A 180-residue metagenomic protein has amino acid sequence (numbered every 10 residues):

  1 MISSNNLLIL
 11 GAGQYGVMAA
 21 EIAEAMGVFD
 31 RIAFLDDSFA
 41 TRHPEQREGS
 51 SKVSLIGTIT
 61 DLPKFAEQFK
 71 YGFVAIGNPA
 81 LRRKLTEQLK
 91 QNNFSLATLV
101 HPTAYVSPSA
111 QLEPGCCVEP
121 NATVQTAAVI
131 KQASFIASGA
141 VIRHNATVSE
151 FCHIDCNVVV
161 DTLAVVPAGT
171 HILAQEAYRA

Functional and structural regions predicted by a protein language model:
M1-T41, S51, P63-K64, G169: Hydrophobic, well-ordered beta-alpha structural blocks that scaffold small-molecule cofactor pockets
S4, F29-R31, F69, N93 (+3 more regions): A general structural motif
G11, F73-G77, T126: Small/polar loops that bind or transfer phosphate-bearing groups
Q14, A80-L81, Q111: Short alpha-helical
A20-I22, K84-Q88, I130: Short amphipathic alpha-helical segments
H43, S50-Y105: Phosphate-bearing ligand-interacting subdomains that bind or position ATP/ADP/UDP/GDP/NAD(P) or nucleotide-linked
T98-A180: Structural signal for interior beta-strand "rungs" in well-ordered beta-sheet cores of soluble enzyme domains
